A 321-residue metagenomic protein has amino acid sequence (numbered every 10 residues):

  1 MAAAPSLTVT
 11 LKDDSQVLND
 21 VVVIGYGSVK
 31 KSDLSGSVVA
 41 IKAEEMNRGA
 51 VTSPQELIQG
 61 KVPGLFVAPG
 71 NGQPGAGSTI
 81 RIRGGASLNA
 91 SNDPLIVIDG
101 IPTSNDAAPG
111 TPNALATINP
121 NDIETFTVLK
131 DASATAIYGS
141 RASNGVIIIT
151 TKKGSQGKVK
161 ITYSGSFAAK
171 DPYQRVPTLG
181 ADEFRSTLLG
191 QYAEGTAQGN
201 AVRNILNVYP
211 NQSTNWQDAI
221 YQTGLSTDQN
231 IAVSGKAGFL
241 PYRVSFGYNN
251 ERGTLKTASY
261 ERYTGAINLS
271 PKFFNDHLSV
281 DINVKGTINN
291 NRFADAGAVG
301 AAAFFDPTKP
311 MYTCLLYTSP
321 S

Functional and structural regions predicted by a protein language model:
M1-I267, K272-I288, A296: Short, small/polar-rich motifs associated with maturation and membrane association, primarily at protein termini
N291-M311: Low-complexity intrinsically disordered tracts that form flexible linkers/tails across taxa
Y317-S321: Conserved small/polar residues in nucleotide/adenosyl-binding loops
